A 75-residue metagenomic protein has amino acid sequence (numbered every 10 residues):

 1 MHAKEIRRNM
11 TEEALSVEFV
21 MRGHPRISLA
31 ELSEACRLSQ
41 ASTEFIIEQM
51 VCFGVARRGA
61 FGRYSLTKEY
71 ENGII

Functional and structural regions predicted by a protein language model:
A3-A14, S28, R58-I75: Short, cationic-aromatic polyanion-contact patches
M10-L38, F45: Short amphipathic alpha-helical interface segments
A41, F45, Y70-N72: Intrinsic disorder/low-complexity segments enriched in polar/small residues
F45-I46, R63: Residue-level "edge-of-site" marker
Q49-M50: Basic amphipathic alpha-helical segments that dock to polyanions
G54: Glycine-centered, phosphate/nucleic-acid-interacting loop/turn motifs that mediate DNA/RNA or nucleotide
